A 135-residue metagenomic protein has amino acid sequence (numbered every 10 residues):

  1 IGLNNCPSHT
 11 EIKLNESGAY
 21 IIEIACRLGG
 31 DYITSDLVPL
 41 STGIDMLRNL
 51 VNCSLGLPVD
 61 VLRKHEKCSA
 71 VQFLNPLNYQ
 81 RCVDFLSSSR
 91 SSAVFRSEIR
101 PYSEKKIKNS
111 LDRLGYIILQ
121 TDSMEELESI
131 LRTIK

Functional and structural regions predicted by a protein language model:
I1-T10, N15-E16, A25-N78: Active-site "cap" helix and flanking loop/linker of ATP-utilizing ligase/carboxylase catalytic domains
L14-Y20, L111-R113: A short, glycine/Asx- and small/polar-enriched loop/turn that sits immediately N-terminal to a beta-strand
G18-I24, S129-I130: Short, well-ordered strand-loop elements centered on a beta-strand within folded domains, enriched for acidic residues
I21, G30-D31, I107: General secondary-structure edge motif
N49-K135: Peripheral (often C-terminal) accessory segments that flank ATP-dependent C-N-forming ligase machineries
